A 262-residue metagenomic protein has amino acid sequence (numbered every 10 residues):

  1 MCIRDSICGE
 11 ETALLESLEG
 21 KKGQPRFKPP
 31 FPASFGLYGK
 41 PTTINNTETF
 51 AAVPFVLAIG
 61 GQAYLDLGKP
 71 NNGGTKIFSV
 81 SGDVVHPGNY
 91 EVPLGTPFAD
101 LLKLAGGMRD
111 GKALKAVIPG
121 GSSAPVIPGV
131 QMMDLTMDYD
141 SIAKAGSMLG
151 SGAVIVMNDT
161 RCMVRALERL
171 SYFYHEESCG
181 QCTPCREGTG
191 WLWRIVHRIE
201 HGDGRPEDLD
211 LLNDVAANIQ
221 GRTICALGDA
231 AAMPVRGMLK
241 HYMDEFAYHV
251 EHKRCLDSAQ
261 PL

Functional and structural regions predicted by a protein language model:
R4-L94, G106: Hydrophobic alpha-helical positions that pack around
S6-I7, P119, S123-P128, D214-A226: Short, surface-exposed loop/turn segments at secondary-structure boundaries that line and modulate
I7-G20, R26-P30, F55, K103 (+4 more regions): Short acidic, glycine/serine/threonine-rich loops at helix termini
K28, L135-L262: Ferredoxin-type iron-sulfur electron-transfer modules in oxidoreductases and energy-metabolism complexes
P93-G111: Short amphipathic, charge-patterned alpha-helical segments
P97-F98, A113, S178, L192: Extended, hydrophobic alpha-helical segments in both membrane/secreted and soluble proteins
G107-K112, G202-P206: Secondary-structure transition/capping motifs at alpha-helix termini and the adjoining loop/turn into the next element
R109-K144, K240, D244: Terminal amphipathic helices with adjacent charged low-complexity linkers/tails
